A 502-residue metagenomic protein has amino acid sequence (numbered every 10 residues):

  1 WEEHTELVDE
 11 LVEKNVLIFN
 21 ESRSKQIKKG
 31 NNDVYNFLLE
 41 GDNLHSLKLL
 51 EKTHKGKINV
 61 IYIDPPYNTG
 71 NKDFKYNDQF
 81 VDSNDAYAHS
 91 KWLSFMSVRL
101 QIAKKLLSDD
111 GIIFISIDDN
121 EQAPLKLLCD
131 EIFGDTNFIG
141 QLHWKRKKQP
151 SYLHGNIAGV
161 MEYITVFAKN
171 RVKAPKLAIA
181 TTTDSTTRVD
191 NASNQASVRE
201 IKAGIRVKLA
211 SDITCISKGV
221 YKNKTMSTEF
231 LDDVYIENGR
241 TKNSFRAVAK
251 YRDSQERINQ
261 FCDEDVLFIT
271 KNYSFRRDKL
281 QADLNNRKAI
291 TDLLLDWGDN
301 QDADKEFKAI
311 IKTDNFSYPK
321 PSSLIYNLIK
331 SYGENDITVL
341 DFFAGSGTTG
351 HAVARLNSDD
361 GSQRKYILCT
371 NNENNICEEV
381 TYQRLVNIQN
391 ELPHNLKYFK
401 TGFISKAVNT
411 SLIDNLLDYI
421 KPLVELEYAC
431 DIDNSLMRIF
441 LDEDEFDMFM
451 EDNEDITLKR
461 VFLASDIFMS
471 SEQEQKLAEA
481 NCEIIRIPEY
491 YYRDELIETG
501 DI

Functional and structural regions predicted by a protein language model:
W1-N15, G30, Y35-N36, E51-N59 (+7 more regions): Accessory, often C-terminal, charged low-complexity segments
K28-T69, D73: Conserved helicase NTPase motor core
K29-G30, K75-N84, A303-K308: Gly-rich Lys/Arg/Thr-decorated short loops/hinges at beta-loop-alpha junctions or inter-strand turns that position
N32-E40, D85-M96, I311-S322: Short acidic-aromatic active-site loops that bind/stabilize oxyanions
K57-F74, C129, V339-A354: Conserved proline-anchored active-site loop of SAM-dependent methyltransferases that bridges a beta-strand
N59, P66-F95, R99, S108-D110 (+1 more regions): Mobile active-site "lid"/loop adjacent to the S-adenosyl-L-methionine
G111-I115: Conserved beta-strand signature within the Rossmann-like core of class I S-adenosyl-L-methionine
W297-P319: Class I SAM-dependent transferase core
